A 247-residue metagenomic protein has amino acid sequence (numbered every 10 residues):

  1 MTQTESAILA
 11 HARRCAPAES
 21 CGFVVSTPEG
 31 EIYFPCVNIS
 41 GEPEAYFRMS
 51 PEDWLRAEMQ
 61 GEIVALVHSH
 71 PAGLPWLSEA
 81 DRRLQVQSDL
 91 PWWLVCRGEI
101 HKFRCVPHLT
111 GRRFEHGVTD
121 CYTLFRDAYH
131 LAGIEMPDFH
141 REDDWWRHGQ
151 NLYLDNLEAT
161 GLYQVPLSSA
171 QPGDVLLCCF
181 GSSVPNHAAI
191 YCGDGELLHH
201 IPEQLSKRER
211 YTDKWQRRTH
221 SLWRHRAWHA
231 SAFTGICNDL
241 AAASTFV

Functional and structural regions predicted by a protein language model:
M1-A65, P71-R104: Conserved beta-strand-loop surface patch within small alpha/beta domains used for substrate/adaptor or ligand engagement
E58, E62-P71, L205-S206, R210-S221: Extended, compositionally biased flexible segments
T110-E115: Second-shell loop/turn segments in exported
H116-A132: Active-site nucleophilic cysteine motif
M136-R141: Surface-exposed patches in mature extracellular/periplasmic domains of secreted proteins
E142-S206, T212: ...with weaker cross-activation on analogous glycine-rich loops/strands in unrelated enzymes
E209-V247: Glycine- and charge-enriched low-complexity intrinsically disordered segments
